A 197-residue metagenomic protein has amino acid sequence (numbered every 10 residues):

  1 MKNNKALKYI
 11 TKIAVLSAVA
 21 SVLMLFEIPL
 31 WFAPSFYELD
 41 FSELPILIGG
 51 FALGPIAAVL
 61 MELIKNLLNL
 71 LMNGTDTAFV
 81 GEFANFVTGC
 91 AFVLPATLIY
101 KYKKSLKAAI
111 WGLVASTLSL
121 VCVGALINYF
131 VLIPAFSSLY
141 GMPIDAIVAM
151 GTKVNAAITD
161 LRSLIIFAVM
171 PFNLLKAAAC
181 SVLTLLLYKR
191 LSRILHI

Functional and structural regions predicted by a protein language model:
M1-I197: Loop-helix junctions at membrane interfaces
